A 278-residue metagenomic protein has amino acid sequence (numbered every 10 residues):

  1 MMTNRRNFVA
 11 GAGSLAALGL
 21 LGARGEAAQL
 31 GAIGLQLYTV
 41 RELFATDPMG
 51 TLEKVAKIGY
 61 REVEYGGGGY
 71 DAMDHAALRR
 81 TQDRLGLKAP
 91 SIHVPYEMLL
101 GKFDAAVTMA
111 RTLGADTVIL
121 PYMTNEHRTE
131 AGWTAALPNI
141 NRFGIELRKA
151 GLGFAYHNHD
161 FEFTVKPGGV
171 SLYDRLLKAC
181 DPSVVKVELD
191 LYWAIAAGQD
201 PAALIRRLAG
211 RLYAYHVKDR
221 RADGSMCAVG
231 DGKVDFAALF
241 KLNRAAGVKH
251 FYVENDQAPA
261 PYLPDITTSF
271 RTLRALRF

Functional and structural regions predicted by a protein language model:
M1-G19: N-terminal secretory signal peptides and thylakoid transit peptides that target proteins across membranes
G22-T46, K54: C-terminal segment of N-terminal export signals and the immediately downstream linker at the start of the mature
A28, L52-K57, A72-A89, K102-A115 (+4 more regions): Acidic (Asp/Glu)-rich catalytic clusters
L35, V55, V63, Q82 (+6 more regions): Conserved, mostly hydrophobic/aromatic
Y38-V40, G66-G68, V94-E97, M123-N125 (+4 more regions): Active-site beta-loop-alpha junctions enriched in small/polar residues
L52-E53, F163-P167, W193-V248, Q257-P259 (+1 more regions): Gly/Pro-rich active-site loop or hairpin
R61, K88-I92, Y96-K186, A194 (+1 more regions): Active-site acidic/histidine proton-transfer and metal-coordination neighborhood in alpha/beta enzyme cores
L263-F278: C-terminal helical cap(s) of enzyme catalytic domains, especially alpha/beta-barrels
